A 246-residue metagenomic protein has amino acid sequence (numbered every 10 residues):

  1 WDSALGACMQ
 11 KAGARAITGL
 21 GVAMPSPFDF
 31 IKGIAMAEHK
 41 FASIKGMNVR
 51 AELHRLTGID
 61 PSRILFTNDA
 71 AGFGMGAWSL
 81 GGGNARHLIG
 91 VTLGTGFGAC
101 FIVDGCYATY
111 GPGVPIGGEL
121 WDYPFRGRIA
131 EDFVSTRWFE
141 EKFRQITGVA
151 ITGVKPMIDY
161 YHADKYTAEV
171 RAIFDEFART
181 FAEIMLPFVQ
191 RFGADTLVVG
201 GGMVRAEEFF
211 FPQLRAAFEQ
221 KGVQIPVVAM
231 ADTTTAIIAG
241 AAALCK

Functional and structural regions predicted by a protein language model:
W1-G19, F28-K32, L53-S62, W78-I89 (+2 more regions): ATP-binding/phosphotransfer module of carbohydrate and carboxylate kinases, centering on a glycine-rich
P25-F28, G94-G98, M203: Short glycine-rich anion-binding loops that position phosphate/pyrophosphate groups of nucleotides and phosphorylated
G33-G46: A charged helix-plus-loop insertion that forms the helical arch/lid used to bind and gate nucleic-acid substrates
S43, V114-G117: A short acidic/small-residue loop/turn micro-motif
R63-D69: General beta-strand structural signal in soluble alpha/beta enzymes
G76-A77, C100-D104, A108-Y110: Short beta-strand-to-turn element immediately C-terminal to the catalytic PLP-Schiff-base lysine in fold type I
G90, F97-I102: Short beta-strand scaffold segments in enzyme catalytic cores
